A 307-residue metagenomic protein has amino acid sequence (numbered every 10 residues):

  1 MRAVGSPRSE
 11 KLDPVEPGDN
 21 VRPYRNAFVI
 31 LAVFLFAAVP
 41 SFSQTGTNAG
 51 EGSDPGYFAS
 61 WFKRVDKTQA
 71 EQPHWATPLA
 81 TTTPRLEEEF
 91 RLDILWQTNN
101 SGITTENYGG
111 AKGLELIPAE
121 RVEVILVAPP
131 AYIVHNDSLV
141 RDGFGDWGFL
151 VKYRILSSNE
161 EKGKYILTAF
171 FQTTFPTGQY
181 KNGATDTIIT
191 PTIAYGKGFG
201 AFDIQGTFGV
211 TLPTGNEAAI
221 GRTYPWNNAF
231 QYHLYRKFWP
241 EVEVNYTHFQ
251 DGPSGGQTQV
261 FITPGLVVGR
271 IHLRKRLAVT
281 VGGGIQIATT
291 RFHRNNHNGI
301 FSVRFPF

Functional and structural regions predicted by a protein language model:
M1-F58: Cleavable N-terminal export/targeting peptides
Q44-F307: Transmembrane beta-barrel domains of Gram-negative outer membranes and organellar outer membranes
